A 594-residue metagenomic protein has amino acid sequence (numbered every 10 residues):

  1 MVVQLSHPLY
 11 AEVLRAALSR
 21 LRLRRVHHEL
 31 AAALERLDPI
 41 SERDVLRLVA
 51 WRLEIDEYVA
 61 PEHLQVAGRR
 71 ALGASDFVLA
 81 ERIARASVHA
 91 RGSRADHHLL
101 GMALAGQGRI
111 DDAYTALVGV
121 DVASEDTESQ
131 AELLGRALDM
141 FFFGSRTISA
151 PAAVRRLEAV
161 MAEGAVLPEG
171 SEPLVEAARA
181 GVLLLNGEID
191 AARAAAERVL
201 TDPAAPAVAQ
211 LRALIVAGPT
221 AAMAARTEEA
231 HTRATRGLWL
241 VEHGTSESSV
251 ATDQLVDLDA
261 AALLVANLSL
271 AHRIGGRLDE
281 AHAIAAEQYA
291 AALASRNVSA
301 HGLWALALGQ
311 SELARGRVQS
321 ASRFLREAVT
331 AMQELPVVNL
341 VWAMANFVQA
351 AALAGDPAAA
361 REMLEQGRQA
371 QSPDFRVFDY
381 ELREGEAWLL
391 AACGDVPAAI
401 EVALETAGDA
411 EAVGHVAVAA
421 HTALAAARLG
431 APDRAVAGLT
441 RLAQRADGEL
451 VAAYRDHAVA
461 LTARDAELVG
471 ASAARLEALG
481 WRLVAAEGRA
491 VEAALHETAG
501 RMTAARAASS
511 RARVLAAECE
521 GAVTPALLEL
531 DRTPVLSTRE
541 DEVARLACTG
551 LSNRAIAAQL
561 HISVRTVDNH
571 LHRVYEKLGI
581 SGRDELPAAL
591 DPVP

Functional and structural regions predicted by a protein language model:
M1-L79, A86: Short secondary-structure boundary elements
M1-R15, A113-Y114, R583-A589, V593: Key residue(s) within conserved catalytic/signature motifs
H27, V45-L48, R52, L64-G68 (+16 more regions): TPR repeat positional signature
H27-A31, S41-I55, S75-A86, T115 (+8 more regions): Repeat-mediated protein-protein interaction surfaces in helical alpha-solenoids
I40-R43, R47, V59, L79 (+13 more regions): Structural signature of alpha-solenoid helical repeat junctions
G68, S75-S311: Internal alpha-solenoid helical repeat scaffolds
G237, L268-T538, A544-A555, H561-R573 (+1 more regions): Helix-coil-helix junctions within alpha-helical repeat/solenoid scaffolds
Y575-G582: C-terminal flanking helix
